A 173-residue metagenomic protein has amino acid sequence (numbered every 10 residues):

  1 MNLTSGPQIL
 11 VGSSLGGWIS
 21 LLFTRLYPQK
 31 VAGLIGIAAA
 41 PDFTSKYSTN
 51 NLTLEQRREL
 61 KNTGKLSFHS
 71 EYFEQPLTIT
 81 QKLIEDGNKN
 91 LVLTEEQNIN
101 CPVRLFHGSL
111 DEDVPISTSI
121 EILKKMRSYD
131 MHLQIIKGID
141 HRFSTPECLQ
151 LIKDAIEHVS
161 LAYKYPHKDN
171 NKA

Functional and structural regions predicted by a protein language model:
M1-T4, S160: Hydrophobic pocket-lining residues that define ligand/cofactor binding sites across diverse proteins
L3-S13: Alpha/beta-hydrolase fold nucleophile elbow
I9, K30-I135, D140-N171: The alpha/beta-hydrolase serine catalytic core
G17-P28, L34: Short glycine-enriched nucleophile-adjacent loop and the immediately C-terminal alpha-helix near the catalytic center
